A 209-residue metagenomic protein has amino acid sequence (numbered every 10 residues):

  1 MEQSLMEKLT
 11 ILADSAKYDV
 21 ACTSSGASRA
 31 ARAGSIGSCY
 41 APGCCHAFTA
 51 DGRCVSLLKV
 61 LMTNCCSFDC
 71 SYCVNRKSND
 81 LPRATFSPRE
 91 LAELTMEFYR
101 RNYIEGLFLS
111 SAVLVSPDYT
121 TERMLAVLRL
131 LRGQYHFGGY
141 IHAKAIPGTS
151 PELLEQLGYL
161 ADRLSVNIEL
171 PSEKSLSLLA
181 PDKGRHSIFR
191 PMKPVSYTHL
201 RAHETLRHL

Functional and structural regions predicted by a protein language model:
M1-C65: Flexible, acidic/Gly-rich N-terminal and inter-domain linker regions that tether and position cofactor-handling modules
R53, Y103-E105, F137-G139, L160: Short, well-ordered coil/turn segments that N-cap beta-strands
V60-R89: Canonical Radical SAM [4Fe-4S] cluster-binding loop centered on the CxxxCxxC motif and its immediate flanking residues
C65, S78, V113-S116, G148-S150 (+1 more regions): Conserved radical SAM core fold
D80-A92, Y119-A126, L130-L157, R163 (+1 more regions): Canonical radical SAM enzyme core domain
F98-S110: Short Fe-S-cluster ligation motifs
L107-A126, L178: Conserved glycine-rich "GG(E/T)P / GGGxP" loop and the immediately following alpha-helix in the radical SAM core
T198-T205: Conserved small/polar residues in nucleotide/adenosyl-binding loops
